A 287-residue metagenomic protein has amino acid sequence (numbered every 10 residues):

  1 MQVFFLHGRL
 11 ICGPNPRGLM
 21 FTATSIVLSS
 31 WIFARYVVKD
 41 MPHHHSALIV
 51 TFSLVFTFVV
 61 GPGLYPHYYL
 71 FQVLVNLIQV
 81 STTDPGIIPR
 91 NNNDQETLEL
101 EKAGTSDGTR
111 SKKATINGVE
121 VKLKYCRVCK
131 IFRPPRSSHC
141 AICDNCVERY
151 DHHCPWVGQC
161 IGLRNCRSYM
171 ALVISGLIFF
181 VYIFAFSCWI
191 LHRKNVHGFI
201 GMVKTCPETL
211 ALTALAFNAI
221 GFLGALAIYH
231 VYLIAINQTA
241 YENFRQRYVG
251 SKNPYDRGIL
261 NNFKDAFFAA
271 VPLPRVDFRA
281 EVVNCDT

Functional and structural regions predicted by a protein language model:
M1-T287: Membrane-associated feature with strongest affinity for ZDHHC
